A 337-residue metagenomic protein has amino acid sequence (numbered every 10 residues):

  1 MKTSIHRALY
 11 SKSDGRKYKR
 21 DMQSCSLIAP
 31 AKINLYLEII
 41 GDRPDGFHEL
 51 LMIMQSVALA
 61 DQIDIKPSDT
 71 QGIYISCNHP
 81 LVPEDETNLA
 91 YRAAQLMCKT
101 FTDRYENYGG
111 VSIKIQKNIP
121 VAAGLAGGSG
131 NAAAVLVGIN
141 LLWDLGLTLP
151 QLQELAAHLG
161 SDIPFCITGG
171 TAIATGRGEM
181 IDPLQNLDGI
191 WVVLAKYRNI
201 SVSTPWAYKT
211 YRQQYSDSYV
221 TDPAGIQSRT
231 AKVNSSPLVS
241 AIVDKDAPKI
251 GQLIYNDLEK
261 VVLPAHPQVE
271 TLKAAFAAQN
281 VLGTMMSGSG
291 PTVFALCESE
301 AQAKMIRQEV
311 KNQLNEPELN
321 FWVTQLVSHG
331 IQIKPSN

Functional and structural regions predicted by a protein language model:
K2-A123, L141, L145-P150, L187 (+1 more regions): ATP-binding N-lobe of GHMP and related small-molecule kinases
K2-Y10, R16-C25, S299-N337: Conserved glycine-rich phosphate/nucleotide-binding loop and adjacent Mg2+-coordinating catalytic segment
L35, I63, A90, G128 (+4 more regions): Residue-level signal for inorganic ion chemistry
S56, A157-H158, P164-I167, L184-D188 (+1 more regions): Solvent-exposed alpha-helices and their adjacent loops that cap or buttress functional pockets in soluble metabolic
K114-W143, S161, L282-C297: Glycine/serine-rich anion-binding loops at beta->alpha junctions that coordinate negatively charged ligand groups
L136-I173: Contiguous, small/hydrophobic- and glycine-enriched helical/loop subdomains that border and often "cap" functional
T168, T175-G283, E298-E300, Q308 (+1 more regions): Conserved, helical-rich catalytic subdomain that frames metal- and/or nucleotide-binding sites in enzyme alpha/beta
